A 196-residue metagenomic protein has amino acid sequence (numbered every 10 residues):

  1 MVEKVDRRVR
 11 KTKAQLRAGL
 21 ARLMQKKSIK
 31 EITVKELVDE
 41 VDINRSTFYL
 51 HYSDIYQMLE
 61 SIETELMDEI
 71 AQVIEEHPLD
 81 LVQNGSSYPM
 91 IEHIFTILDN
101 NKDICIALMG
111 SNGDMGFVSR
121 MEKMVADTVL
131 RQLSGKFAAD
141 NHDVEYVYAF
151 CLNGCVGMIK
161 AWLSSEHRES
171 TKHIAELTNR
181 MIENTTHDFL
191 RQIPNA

Functional and structural regions predicted by a protein language model:
M1-V9, L190-A196: N-terminal intrinsically disordered/low-complexity leader segments
V5, T12-Q15, D143: N-terminal positioning helix adjacent to the helix-turn-helix/winged-helix DNA-binding module
A14-R22, K26, E40, Q57-H77 (+4 more regions): Alpha-helical structural segments
R22-I29, V73, N101, T185 (+1 more regions): Basic, amphipathic alpha-helical hairpins
L23-Y56: Helix-turn-helix
E75-D103: Hydrophobic alpha-helical connector segments
N112-F137, E145-L152, V156, H187: Amphipathic alpha-helical packing segments from all-alpha helical-bundle domains
N153, G157, A161-A196: C-terminal peripheral helix-coil segments that are non-catalytic and often amphipathic
